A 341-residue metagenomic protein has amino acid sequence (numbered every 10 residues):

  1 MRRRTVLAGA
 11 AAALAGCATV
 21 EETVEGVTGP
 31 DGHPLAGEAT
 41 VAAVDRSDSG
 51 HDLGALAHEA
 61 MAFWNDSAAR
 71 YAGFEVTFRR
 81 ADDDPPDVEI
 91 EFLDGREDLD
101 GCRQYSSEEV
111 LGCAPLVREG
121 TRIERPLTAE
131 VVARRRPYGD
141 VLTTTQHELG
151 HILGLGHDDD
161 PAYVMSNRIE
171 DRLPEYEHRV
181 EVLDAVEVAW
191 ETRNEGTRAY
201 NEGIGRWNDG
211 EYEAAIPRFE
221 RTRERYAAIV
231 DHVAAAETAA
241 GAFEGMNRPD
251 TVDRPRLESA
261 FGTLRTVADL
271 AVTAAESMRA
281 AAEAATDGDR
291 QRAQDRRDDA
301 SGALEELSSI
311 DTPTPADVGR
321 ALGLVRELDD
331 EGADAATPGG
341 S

Functional and structural regions predicted by a protein language model:
R2-V20: N-terminal export signals
V24-A60: Fold-level signature of zinc-dependent metallopeptidase catalytic domains
A39-D45, G73-D98, N167-D171, R248-P255: Acidic helix-start/capping segments at beta-turn-to-alpha-helix junctions
A43-G54, V131-D140, A214-A215, T286: Second-shell loop/turn segments in exported
G54-T144, I152: Metzincin-family zinc-dependent endopeptidase catalytic domain
A60-Y71, E148, I152, G156 (+4 more regions): Structured segments of extracytoplasmic/periplasmic soluble domains in secreted or envelope-associated proteins
E119-T121, P126, E130, R135-R136 (+2 more regions): Metalloprotease/metallohydrolase-associated module, dominated by Zn2+-dependent proteases
Q146, A189-T192, G196-Y212, T273-S341: C-terminal amphipathic alpha-helix
